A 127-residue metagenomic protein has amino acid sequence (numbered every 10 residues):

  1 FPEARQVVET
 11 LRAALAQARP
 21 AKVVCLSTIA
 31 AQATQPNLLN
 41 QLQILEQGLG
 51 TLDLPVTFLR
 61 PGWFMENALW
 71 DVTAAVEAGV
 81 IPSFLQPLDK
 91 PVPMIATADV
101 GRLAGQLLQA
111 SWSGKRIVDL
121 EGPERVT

Functional and structural regions predicted by a protein language model:
F1-V7: Generic detector of solvent-exposed, compositionally biased contiguous segments
P2, A14-A21, I29-T127: Oxidoreductase cofactor-interface core, primarily capturing Rossmann-like NAD(P)-dependent enzymes
V7-A14: Short, conserved SAM-binding segment of the class I
